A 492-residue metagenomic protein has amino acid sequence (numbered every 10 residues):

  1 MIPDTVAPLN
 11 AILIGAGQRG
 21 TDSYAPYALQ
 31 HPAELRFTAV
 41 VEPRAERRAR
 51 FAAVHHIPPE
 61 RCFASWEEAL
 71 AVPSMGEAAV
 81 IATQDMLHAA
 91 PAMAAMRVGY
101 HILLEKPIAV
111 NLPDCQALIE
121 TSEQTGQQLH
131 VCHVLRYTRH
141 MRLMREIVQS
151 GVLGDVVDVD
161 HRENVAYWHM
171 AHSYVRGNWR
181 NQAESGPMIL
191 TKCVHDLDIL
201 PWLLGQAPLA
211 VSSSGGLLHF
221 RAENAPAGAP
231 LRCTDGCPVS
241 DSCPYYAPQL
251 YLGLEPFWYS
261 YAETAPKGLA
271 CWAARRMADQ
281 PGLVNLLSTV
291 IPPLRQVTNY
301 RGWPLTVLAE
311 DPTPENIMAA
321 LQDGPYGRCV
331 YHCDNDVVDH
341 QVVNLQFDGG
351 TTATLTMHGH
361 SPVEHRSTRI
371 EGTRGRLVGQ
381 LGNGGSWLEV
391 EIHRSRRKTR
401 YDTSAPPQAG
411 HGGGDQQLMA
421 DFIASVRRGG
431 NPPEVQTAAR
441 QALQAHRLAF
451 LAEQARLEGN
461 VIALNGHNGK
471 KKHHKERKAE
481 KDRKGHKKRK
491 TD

Functional and structural regions predicted by a protein language model:
M1-I57: N-terminal Rossmann-like dinucleotide-binding module
L13, H55, L305-P314, D323-K472 (+1 more regions): C-terminal helical cap and adjacent loop that interface with cofactors, partners, or active-site loops
I57-T121: Beta-loop-alpha module in the N-terminal Rossmann-like domain of NAD(P)-dependent dehydrogenases, especially those
A117-V134, G154-D158: Rossmann-fold dehydrogenase core element
L135-A320, Y326, G459: Predominantly a Rossmann-like dinucleotide-binding segment in NAD(P)-dependent oxidoreductases
K475-H486, T491-D492: Short, low-complexity, charge-dense intrinsically disordered segments
